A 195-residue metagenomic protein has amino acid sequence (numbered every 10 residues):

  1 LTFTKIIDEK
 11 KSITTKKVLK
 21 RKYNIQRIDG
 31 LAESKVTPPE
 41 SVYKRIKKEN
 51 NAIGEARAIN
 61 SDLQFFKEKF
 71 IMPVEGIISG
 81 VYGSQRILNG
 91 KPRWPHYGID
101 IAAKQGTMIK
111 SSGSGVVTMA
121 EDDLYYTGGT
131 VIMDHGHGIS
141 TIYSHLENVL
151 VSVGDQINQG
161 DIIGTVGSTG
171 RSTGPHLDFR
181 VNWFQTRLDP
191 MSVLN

Functional and structural regions predicted by a protein language model:
T2-I87: Polar/charged, compositionally biased leader and regulatory segments
I71-N195: Catalytic cores of peptidoglycan-degrading enzymes
